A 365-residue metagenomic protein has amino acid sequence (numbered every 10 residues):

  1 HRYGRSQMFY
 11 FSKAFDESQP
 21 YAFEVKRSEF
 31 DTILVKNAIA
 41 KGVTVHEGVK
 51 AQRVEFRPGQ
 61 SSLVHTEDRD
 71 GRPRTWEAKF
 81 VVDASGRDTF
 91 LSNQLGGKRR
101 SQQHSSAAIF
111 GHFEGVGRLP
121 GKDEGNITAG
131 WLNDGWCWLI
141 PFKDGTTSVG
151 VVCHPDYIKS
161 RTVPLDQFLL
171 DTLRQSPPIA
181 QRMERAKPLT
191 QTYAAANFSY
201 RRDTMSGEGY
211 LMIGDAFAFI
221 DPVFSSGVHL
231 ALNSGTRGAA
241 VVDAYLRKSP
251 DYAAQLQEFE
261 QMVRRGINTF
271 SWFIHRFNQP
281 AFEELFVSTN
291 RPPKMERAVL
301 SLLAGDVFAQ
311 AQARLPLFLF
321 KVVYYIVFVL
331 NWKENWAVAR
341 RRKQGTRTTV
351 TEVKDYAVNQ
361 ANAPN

Functional and structural regions predicted by a protein language model:
H1-D31: A conserved beta-strand/loop capping segment in the N-terminal third of enzymes that catalyze redox or closely related
R2-Y3, E55-S62, S206-E208: A short, glycine/Asx- and small/polar-enriched loop/turn that sits immediately N-terminal to a beta-strand
F23, R27, F80, F110 (+5 more regions): Tryptophan-centric aromatic hotspots in well-structured domains and transmembrane helices
E29, I33, G86, A108 (+1 more regions): Short amphipathic alpha-helical face segments that pack within enzyme cores and frequently flank/anchor catalytic
T32, K36-R185: Predominantly flavin-linked oxidoreductase catalytic cores and closely associated redox partners
Y157-V241, R247, D251-E260, R265: FAD/FMN-dependent oxidoreductases across multiple families
D243-N365: C-terminal helical "tail/cap" subdomain of flavin- and related membrane-associated enzymes
